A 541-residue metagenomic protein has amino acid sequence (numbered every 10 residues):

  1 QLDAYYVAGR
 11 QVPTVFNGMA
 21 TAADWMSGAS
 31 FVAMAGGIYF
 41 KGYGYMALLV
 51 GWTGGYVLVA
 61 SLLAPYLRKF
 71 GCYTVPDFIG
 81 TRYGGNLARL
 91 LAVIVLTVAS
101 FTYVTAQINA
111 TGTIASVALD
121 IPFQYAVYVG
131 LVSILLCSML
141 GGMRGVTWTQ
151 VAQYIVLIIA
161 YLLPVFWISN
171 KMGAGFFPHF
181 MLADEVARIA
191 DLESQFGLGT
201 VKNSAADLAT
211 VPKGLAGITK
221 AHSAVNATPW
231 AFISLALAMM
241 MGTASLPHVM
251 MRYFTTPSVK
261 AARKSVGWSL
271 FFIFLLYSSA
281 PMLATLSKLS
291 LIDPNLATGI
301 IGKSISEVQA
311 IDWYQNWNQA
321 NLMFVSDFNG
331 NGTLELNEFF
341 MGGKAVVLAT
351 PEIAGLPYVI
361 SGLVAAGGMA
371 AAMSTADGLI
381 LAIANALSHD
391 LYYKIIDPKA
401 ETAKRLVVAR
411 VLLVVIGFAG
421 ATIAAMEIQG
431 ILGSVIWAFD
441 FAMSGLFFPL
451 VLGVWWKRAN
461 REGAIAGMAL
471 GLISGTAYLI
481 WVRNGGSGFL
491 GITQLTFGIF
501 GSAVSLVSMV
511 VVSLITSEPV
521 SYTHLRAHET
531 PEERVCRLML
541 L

Functional and structural regions predicted by a protein language model:
Q1-R526: Membrane-embedded helix-loop-helix hairpins and adjacent transmembrane boundary segments in multi-pass transporters
H524, P531-L541: Single conserved hydrophobic/aromatic residue that forms the stacking wall/gate of nucleotide- or nucleobase-binding
